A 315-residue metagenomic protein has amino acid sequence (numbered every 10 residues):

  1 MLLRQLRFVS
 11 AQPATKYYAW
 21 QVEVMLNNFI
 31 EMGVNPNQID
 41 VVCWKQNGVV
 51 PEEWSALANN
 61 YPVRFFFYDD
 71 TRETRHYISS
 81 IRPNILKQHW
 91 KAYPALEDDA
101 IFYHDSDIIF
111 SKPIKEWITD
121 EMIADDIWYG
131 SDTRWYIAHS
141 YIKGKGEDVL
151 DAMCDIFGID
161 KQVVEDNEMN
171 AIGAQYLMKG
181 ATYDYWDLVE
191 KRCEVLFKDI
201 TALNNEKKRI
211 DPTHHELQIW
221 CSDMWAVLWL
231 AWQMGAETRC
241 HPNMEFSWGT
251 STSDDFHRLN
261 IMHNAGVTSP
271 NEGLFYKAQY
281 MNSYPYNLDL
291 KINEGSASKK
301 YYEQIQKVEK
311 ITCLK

Functional and structural regions predicted by a protein language model:
M1-I78, W90-E97: N-terminal anchoring/stem segment of glycosyltransferases
W20-E23, N27, S80-K87, C221-W229: A structural signal for well-ordered alpha-helical segments within the folded catalytic domains of diverse enzymes
V49-E52, I109-P113, I118, I137-A138 (+3 more regions): Short catalytic/ligand-binding loop motif for oxyanion handling, primarily in non-cytosolic enzymes, centered on
L57-N59, E116-M122, A278-Y280: Short secondary-structure boundary/capping segments
S80-S140: GT-A fold catalytic core of metal-dependent nucleotide-sugar glycosyltransferases, centered on the diacidic
T133-W135, H139-C154, E168, I172-D184: Substrate-binding rim/cap in mid-to-C-terminal beta-strand-loop elements of soluble/periplasmic
F157-H263: Catalytic core and acceptor-binding pocket of nucleotide-sugar-dependent glycosyltransferases
H214-Q218, G235-K315: C-terminal catalytic/acceptor-binding lobe
